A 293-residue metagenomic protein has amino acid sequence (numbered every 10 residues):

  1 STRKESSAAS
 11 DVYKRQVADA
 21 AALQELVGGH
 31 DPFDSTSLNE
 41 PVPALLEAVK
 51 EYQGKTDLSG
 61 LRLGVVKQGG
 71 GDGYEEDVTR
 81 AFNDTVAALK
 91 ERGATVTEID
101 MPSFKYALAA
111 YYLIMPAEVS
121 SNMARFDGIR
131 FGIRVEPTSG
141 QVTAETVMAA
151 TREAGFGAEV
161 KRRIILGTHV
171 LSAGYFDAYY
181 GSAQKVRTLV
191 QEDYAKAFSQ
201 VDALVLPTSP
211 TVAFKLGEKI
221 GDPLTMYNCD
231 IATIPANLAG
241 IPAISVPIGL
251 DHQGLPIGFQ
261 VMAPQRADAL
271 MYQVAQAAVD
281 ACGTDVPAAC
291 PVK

Functional and structural regions predicted by a protein language model:
S1-T2: Short, exposed "boundary/linker" segments that immediately precede the start of a downstream structural module
S6-T85, Q141-A150, D280-K293: A short helix-breaking turn/cap at a secondary-structure junction
L26, L113-I114: Conserved catalytic core of Hanks-type protein kinase domains
G73-D77, A110, P223: Residue-level marker of alpha-helix boundaries and capping positions
N83, A88-E91, T95-V96, Y106-A109 (+3 more regions): Glycine-rich, small-residue loops and helix-cap segments that act as flexible hinges at active-site edges
E98-P102: A short beta-strand-loop structural module common to alpha/beta enzyme folds
